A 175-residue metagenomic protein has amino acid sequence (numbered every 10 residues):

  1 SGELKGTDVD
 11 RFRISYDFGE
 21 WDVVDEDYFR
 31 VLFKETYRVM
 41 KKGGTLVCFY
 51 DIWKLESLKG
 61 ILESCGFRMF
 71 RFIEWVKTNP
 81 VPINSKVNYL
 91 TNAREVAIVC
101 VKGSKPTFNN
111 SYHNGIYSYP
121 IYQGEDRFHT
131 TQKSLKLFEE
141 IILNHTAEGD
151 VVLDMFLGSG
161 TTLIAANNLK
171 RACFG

Functional and structural regions predicted by a protein language model:
S1-G175: Core catalytic lobe of class I
